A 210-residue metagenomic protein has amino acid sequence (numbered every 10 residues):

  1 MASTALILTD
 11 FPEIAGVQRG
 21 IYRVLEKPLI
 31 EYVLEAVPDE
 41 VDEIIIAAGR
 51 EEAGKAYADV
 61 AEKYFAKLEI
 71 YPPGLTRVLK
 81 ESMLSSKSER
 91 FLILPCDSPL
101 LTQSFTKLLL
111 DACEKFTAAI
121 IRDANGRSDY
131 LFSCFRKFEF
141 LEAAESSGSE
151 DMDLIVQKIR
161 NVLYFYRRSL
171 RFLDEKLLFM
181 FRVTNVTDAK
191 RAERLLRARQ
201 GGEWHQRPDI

Functional and structural regions predicted by a protein language model:
A2-G54, T106: N-terminal glycine-rich phosphate-binding loop and ensuing alpha1 helix
I21, K67-L68, A118-I120, N161-F165 (+1 more regions): Conserved beta-strand scaffold positions in the cores of enzyme catalytic domains, especially in NTP/NDP-utilizing
R23, L100, C134, R182-V183: Short aromatic/basic micro-patch
E40, K63-Y64, I159: Short, structured coil segments at secondary-structure junctions
K55-Y64: Short, aromatic/basic amphipathic alpha-helical patches
F65-A144: Conserved beta-loop-beta/alpha segment of the NTase-like Rossmann-fold superfamily that binds/positions NTPs
G126-I159, L163, I210: Long, positively charged amphipathic alpha-helical accessory segments at protein N-termini or as interdomain linkers
E150-I210: Conserved alpha/beta core of the MobA/IspD/sugar-nucleotide pyrophosphorylase nucleotidyltransferase superfamily
